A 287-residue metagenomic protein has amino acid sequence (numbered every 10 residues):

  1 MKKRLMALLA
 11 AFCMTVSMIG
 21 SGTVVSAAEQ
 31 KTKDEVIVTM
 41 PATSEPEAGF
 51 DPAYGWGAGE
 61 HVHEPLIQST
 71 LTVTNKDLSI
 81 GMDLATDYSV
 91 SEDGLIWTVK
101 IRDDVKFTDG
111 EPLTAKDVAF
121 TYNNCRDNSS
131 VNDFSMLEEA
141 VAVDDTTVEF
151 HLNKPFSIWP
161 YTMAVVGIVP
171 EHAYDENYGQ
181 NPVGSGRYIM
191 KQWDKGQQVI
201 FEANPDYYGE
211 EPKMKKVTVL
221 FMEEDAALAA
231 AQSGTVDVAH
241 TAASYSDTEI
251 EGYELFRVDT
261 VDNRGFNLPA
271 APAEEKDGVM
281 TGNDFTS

Functional and structural regions predicted by a protein language model:
M18-K31: Sec-dependent signal peptide cleavage junction
K33-T43, I96-V99, V118, V148-F150 (+3 more regions): Short, well-ordered beta-strand elements
I37, T114-T121, D145-E149, G186-R187 (+2 more regions): Alpha-helical secondary-structure segments
T39-V90, V183: N-terminal lobe/hinge region of extracytoplasmic solute-binding protein
N75-S79, P155, Y161-P212, K216 (+1 more regions): Gly/Pro-rich hinge or "lid" segments in bacterial periplasmic/extracellular proteins
T86-N128, E149, A230, D284-T286: Aromatic- and charge-enriched surface segment that lines or borders ligand/interaction sites
S89, D93, N132-H172: Surface-exposed binding/hinge segments that line and control ligand-binding clefts or catalytic entry sites
P205-E249: Ligand-site clamp/hinge motif
